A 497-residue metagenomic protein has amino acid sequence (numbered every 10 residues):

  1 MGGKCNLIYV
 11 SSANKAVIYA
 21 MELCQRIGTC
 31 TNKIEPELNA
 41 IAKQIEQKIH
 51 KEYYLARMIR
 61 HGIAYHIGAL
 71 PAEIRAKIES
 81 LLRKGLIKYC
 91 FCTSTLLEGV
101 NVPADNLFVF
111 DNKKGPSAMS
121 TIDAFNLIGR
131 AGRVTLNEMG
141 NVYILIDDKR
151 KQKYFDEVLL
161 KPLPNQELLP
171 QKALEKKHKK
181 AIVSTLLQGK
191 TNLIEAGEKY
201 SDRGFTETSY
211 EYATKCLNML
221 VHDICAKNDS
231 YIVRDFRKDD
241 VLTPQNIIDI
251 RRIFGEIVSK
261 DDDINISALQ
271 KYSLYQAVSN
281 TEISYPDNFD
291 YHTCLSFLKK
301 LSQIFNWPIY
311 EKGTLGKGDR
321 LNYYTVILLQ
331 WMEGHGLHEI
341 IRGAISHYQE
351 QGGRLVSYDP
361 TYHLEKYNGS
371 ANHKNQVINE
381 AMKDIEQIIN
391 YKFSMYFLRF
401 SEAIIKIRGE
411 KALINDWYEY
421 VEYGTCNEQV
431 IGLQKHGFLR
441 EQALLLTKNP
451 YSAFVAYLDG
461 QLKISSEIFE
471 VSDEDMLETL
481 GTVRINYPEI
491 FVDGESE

Functional and structural regions predicted by a protein language model:
G2-F91, A104, K114-I122: Conserved C-terminal RecA-like helicase domain
I63, G99, G129: Active-site glycine-centered loops adjacent to acidic/histidine catalytic or metal-binding residues that shape
E79, R83, L97, F108 (+1 more regions): Short, well-ordered alpha-helical packing segments
C92-V102: Basic (Lys/Arg-enriched) interaction patch that binds polyanionic ligands
T95, N112-K113: Short, ordered loop/turn segments at secondary-structure junctions
V102, N106, K113-K161: Conserved segment of the helicase C-terminal RecA-like domain
E138-R234: C-terminal helicase module of SF1/SF2 nucleic-acid helicases/translocases
S184-L220, I224, K238-E497: C-terminal accessory/interaction regions of large nucleic acid-associated machines
